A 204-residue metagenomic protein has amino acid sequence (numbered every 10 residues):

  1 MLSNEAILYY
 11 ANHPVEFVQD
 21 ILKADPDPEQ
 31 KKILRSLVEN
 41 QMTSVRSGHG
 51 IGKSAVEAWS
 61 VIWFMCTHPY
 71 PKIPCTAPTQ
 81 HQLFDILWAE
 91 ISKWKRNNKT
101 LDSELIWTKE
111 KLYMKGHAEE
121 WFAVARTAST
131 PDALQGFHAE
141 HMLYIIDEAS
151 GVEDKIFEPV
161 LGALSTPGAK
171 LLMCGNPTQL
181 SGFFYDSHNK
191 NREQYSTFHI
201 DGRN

Functional and structural regions predicted by a protein language model:
M1-N204: Phosphate/NTP-binding elements of NTP-utilizing enzymes
